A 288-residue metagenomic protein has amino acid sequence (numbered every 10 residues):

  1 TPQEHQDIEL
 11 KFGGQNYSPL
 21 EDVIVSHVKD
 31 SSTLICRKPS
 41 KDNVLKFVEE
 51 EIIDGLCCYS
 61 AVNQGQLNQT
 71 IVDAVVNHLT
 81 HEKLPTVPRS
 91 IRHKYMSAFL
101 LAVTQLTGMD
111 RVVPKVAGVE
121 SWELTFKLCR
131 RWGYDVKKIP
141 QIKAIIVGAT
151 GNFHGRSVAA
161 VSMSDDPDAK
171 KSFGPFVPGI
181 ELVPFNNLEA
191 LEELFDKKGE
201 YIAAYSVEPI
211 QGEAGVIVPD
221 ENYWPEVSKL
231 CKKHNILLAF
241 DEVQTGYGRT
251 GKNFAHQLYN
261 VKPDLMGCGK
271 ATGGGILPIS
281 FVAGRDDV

Functional and structural regions predicted by a protein language model:
T1-V288: Conserved N-terminal phosphate-binding loop of PLP-dependent enzymes in the Aspartate aminotransferase
